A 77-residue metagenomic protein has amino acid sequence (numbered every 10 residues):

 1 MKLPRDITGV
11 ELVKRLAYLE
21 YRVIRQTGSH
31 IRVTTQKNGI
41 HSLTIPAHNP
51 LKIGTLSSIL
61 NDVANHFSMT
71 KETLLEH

Functional and structural regions predicted by a protein language model:
M1-T27: N-terminal first-folded block
K2-L3, I7, N38-I40, S68-M69: Compositionally biased terminal segments of proteins
L3, P46, L56: Conserved functional hotspots at enzyme active or ligand-binding sites that engage polyanionic ligands
D6, N49-P50: A generic helix-loop boundary/linker signal
G9, S42-T44, L75-H77: A general secondary-structure boundary signal
L12, I31, S57: Short, flexible micro-motifs
Q26-A47: Accessory recognition modules or surfaces
P50-H77: C-terminal structural segments of small proteins and small subunits
